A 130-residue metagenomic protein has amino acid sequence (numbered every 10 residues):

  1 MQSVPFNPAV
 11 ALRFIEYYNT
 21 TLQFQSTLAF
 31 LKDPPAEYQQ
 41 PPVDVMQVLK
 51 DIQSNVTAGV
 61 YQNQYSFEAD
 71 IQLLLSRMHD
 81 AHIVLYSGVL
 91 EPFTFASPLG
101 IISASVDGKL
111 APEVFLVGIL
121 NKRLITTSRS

Functional and structural regions predicted by a protein language model:
M1-S130: Terminal targeting/pro-maturation regions of precursor/exported proteins
